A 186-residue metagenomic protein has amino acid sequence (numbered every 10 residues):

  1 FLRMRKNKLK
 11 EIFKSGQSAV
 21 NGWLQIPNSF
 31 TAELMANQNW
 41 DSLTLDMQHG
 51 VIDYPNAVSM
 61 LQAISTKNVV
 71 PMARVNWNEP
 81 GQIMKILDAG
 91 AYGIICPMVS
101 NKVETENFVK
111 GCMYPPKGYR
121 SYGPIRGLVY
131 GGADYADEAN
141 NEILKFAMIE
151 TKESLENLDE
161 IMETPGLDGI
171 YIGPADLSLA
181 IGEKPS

Functional and structural regions predicted by a protein language model:
L2-S186: Expand to "…catalyze enediolate/carbanion chemistry for C-C bond making/breaking, isomerization, decarboxylation
